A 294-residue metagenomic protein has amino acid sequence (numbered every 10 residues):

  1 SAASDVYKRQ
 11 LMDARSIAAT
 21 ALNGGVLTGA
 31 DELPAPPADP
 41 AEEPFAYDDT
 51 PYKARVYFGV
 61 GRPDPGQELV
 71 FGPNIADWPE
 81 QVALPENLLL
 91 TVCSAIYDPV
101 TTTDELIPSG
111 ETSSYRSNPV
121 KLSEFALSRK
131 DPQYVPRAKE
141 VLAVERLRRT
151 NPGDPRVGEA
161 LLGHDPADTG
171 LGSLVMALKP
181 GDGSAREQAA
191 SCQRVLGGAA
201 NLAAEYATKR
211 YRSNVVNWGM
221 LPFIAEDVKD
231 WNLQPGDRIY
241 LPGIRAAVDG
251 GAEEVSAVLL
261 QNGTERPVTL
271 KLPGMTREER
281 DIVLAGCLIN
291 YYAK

Functional and structural regions predicted by a protein language model:
S1-K294: Fe-S-dependent hydro-lyases/dehydratases of central metabolism
